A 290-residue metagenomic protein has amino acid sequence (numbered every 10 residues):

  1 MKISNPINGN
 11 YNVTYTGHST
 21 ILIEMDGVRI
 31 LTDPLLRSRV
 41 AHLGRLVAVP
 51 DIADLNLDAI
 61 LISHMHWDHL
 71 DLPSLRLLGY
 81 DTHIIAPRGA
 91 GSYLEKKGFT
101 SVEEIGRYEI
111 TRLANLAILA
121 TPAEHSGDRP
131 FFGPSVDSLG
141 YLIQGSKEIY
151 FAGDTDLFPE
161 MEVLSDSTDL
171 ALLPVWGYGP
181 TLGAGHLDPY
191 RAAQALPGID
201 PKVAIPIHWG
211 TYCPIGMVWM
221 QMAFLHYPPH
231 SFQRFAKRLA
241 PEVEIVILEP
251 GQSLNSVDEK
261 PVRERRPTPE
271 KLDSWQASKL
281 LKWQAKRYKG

Functional and structural regions predicted by a protein language model:
K2-I3, L22-M65, L72-L77, G127-F132 (+2 more regions): Pre-active-site segment of Zn-dependent metallo-hydrolases
Y11-Y15, R39-V47, M65-D68, V102 (+2 more regions): Short gly/ser/thr-rich secondary-structure transition/capping motifs
T16-L22, R112-D169, G183, L187-R191: Catalytic core of the metallo-beta-lactamase
L31-D33, N56-D68, I85-R88, E104 (+4 more regions): Active-site neighborhood of phospho(di)ester-bond hydrolases with catalytic His/Asp-centered motifs
S38-R39, H66-L70, G91-L94, E109-R112 (+5 more regions): Active-site environment of divalent metal-dependent phosphoester hydrolases
A48-T111, L119-G127: Active-site HxH/HxHxD metal-binding segment of metal-dependent hydrolases
H83, G89-S92, F158-P250: Cap/insert and terminal regions of metallo-dependent hydrolase folds
H226-G290: C-terminal regulatory/interaction regions
